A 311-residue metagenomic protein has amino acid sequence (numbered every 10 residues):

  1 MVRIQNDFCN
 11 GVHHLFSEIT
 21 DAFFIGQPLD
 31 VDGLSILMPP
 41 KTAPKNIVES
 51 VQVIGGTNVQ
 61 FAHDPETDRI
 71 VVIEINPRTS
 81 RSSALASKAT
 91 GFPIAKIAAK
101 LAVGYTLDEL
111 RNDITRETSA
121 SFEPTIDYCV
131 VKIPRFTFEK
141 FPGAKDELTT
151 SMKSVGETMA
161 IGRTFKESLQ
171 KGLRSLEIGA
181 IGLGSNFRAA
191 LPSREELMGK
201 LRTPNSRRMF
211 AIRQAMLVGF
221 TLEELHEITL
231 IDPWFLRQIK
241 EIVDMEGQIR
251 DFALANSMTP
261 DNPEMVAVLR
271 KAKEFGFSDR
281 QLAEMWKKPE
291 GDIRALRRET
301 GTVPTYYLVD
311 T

Functional and structural regions predicted by a protein language model:
M1-T42: N-terminal low-complexity segments that are often proline-rich with Ser/Thr-Pro
E18, A22, G26, P40-V268 (+3 more regions): ATP-dependent carboxylate activation and anion-phosphoryl transfer catalytic cores that bind Mg-ATP to form
Q281-T311: C-terminal amphipathic alpha-helical interaction region
